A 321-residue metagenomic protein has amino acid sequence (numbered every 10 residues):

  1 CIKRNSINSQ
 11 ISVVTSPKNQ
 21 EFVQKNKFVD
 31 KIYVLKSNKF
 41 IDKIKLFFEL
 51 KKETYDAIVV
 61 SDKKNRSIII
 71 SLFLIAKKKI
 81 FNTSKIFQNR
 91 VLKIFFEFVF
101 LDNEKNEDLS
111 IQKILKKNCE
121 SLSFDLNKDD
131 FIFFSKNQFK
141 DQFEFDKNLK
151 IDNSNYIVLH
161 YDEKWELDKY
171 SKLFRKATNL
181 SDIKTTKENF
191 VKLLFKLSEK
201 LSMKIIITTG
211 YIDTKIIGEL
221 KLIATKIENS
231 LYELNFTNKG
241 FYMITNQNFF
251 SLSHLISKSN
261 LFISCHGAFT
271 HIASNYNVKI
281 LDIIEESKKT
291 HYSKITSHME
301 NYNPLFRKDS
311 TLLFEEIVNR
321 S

Functional and structural regions predicted by a protein language model:
C1-S321: Catalytic machinery of carbohydrate-active enzymes, primarily nucleotide-sugar-dependent glycosyltransferases
